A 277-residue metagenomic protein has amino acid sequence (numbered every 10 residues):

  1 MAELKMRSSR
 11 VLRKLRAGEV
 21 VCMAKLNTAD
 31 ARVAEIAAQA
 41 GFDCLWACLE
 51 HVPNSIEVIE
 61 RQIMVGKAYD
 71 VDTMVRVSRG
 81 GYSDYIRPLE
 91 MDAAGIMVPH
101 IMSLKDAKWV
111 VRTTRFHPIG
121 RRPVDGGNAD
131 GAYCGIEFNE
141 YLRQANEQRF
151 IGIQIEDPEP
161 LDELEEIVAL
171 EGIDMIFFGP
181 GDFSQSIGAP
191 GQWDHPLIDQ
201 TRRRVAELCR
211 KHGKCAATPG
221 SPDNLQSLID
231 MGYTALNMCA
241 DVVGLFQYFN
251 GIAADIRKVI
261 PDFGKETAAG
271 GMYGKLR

Functional and structural regions predicted by a protein language model:
M1-N27, G135-E147, R203-K211, A268 (+1 more regions): N-terminal amphipathic alpha-helix/helix-capping segment at the start of soluble metabolic enzymes
M1-T73, G80, R112, I151 (+1 more regions): Conserved N-terminal beta1-alpha1 strand-loop-helix module at the mouth
A2, S9, D241-G244, Y248-R277: Extended, intrinsically disordered, low-complexity segments
R10, S55-E90, R112-G120, R143-E147 (+2 more regions): Alpha-helix-loop-beta-strand connector modules within alpha/beta enzyme cores
C22-L26, L45-A47, T73-V77, I96-V98 (+5 more regions): Hydrophobic faces of well-ordered beta-strands that scaffold small-molecule active sites in alpha/beta enzyme cores
E35, Q39, V75, G80-A94 (+4 more regions): Catalytic cores of alpha/beta
S83, G95-E171, K265-R277: Conserved anion-binding
G95-W109, I176-Q185, T234-I252: Glycine-rich phosphate-binding active-site loops on the catalytic face of alpha/beta enzymes
